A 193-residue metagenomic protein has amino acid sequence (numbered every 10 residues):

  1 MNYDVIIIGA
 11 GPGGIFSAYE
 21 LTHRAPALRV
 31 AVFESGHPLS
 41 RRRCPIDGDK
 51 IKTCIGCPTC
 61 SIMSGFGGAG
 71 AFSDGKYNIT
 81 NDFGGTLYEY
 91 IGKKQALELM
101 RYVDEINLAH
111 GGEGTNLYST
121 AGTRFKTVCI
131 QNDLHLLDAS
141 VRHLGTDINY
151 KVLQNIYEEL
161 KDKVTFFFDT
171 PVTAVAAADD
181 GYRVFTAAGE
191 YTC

Functional and structural regions predicted by a protein language model:
M1-G13, A31-F33: Beta1/beta-strand and adjacent pyrophosphate-binding region of the FAD-binding site in flavoprotein oxidoreductases
M1-Y3, A187-C193: Core beta-strand elements of the Rossmann-like FAD/NAD(P) dinucleotide-binding domain in flavoenzyme oxidoreductases
S17-L21: Aromatic pocket-lining residues of Rossmann-like dinucleotide-binding sites
A27-E34, L39: Short beta-strand "acidic-cap" motif of Rossmann-like dinucleotide-binding folds
P38-R42, I46-K163: Conserved N-terminal/central alpha/beta ligand/cofactor-binding core
A71-F72, F167, F185: A general beta-strand register signal
L144, F168-Y182: A conserved short coil-to-beta-strand element within the FAD-binding core of flavoproteins
